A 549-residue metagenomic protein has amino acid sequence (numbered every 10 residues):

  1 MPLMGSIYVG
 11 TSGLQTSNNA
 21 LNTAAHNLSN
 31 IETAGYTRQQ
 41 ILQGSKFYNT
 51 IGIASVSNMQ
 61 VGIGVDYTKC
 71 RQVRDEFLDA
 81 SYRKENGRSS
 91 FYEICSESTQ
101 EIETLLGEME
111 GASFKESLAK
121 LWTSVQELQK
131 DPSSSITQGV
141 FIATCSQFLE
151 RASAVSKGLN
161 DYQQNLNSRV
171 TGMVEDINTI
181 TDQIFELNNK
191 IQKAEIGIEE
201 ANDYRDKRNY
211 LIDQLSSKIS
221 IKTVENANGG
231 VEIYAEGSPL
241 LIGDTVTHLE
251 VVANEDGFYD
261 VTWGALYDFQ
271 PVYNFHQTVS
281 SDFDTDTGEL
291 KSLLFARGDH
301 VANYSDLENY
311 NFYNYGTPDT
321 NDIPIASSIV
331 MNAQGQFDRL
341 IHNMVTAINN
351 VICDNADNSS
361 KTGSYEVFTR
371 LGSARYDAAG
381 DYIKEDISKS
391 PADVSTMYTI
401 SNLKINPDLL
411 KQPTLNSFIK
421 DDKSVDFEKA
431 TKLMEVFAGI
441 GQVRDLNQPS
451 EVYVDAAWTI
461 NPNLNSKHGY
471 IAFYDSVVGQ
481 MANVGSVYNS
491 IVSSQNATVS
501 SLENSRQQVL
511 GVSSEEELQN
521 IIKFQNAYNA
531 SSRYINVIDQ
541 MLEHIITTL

Functional and structural regions predicted by a protein language model:
M1-L549: Structural signature of extracellular appendage/secretion-system components
